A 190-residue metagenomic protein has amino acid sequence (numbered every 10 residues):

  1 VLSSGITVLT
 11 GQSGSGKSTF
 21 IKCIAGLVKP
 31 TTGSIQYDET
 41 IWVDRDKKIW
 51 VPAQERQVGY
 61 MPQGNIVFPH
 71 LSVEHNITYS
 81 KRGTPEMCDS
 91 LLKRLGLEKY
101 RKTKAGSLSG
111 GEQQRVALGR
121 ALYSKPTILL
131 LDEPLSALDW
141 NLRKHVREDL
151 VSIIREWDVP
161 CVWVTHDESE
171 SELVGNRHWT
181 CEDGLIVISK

Functional and structural regions predicted by a protein language model:
A25: Helix-to-loop junction immediately C-terminal to a conserved catalytic motif
G33-R45: Conserved ABC transporter NBD signature motif
W42-G59: ABC ATPase NBD coupling module
K104-L108, E112-Q114: Conserved ABC ATPase signature
Y123-T127: A short, proline-enriched helix->beta-strand linker immediately N-terminal to the Walker B motif in ABC-type P-loop
L129-E133: Catalytic Walker B motif of ABC-type/P-loop ATPase nucleotide-binding domains
D158-V164: Conserved H-loop
